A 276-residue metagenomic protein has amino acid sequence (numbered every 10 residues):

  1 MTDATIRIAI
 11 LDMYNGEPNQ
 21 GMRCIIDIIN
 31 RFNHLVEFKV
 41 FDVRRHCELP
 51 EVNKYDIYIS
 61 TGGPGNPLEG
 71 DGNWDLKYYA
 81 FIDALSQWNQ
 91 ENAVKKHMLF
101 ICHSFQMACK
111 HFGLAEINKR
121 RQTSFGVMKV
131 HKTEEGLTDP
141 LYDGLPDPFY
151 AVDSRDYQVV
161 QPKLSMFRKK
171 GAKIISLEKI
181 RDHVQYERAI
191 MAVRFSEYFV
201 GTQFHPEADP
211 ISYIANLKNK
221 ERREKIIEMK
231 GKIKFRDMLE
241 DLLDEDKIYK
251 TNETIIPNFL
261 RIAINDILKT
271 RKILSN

Functional and structural regions predicted by a protein language model:
M1-W88, I211-I214, K220, K225-N276: N-terminal beta1-alpha1 cap of cysteine-dependent amidohydrolase-like domains
T2-A4, E91-V94, H183-Y186: Short, solvent-exposed loop/turn segments that connect beta-strands within catalytic domains and beta-strand-rich
D3, N33-L35, A93, P146 (+1 more regions): Short, well-ordered coil/turn elements that cap or connect secondary structure elements
A9, K39-F41, I59, L99 (+3 more regions): Hydrophobic/aromatic beta-strand patches that form the interior of the parallel beta-sheet core in alpha/beta enzyme
E17, C47, P67, M107 (+3 more regions): Flexible, glycine-rich phosphate/dinucleotide-binding loops and adjacent beta-alpha linkers at cofactor/substrate
L49-N53, C109, L164-F167: Short loop/helix-cap segments at secondary-structure boundaries that form the rim of catalytic
G65-G136: Cysteine-nucleophile active-site neighborhood
G113-I211: Pocket-forming structural segment of enzyme catalytic cores
